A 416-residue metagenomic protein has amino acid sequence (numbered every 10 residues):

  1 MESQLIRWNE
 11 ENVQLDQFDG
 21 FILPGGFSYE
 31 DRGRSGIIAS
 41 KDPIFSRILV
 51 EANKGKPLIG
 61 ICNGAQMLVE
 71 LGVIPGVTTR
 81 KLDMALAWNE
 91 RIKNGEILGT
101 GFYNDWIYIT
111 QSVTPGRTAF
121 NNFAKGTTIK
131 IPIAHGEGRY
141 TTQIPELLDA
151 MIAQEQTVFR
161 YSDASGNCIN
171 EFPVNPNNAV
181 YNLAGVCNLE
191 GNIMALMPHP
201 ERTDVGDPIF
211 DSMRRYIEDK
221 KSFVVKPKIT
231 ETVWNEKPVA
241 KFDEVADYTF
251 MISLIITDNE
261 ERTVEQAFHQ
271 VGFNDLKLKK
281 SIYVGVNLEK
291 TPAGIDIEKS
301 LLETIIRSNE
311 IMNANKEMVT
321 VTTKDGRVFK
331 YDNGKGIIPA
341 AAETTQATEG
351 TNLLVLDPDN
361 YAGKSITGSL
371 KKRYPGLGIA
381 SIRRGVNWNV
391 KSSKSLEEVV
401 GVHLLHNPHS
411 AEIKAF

Functional and structural regions predicted by a protein language model:
M1-G20, K41-V50, Y181, C187 (+6 more regions): Glycine/proline-enriched, intrinsically flexible loops and inter-domain linkers
E2-G60, Q66-T78: Flexible gly/pro-rich beta->alpha loop and the following alpha-helix that scaffold active-site loops
E11, V50, A85-K241: Amide-donor transfer/coupling interface in amidating biosynthetic enzymes
I22, A52, G72, V113 (+7 more regions): Structural signal for hydrophobic packing residues in well-ordered secondary-structure cores of soluble enzyme domains
A39, P43, N104, N178-Y181 (+7 more regions): Conserved active-site and cofactor/substrate-binding residues in soluble primary-metabolism enzymes
I44-N53, N121-A124, V186, V245-D247 (+1 more regions): Short, hydrophobic/aliphatic alpha-helical segments
I74-A87, N274-D275, G376-A380: Phosphate-handling active-site elements
F223-F416: Core nucleic-acid recognition elements
